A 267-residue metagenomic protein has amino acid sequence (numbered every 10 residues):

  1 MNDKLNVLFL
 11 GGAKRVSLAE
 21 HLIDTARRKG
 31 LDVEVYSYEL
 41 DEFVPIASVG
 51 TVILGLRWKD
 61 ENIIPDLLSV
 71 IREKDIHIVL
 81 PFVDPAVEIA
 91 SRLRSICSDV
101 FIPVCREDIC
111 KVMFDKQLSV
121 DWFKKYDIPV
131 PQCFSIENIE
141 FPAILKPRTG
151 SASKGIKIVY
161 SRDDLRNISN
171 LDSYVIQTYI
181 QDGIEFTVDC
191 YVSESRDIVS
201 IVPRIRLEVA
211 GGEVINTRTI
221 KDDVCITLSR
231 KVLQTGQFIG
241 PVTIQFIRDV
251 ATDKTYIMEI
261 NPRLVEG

Functional and structural regions predicted by a protein language model:
M1-V104: ATP-binding N-terminal substructure of ATP-dependent carboxylate-amine bond-forming enzymes
E42, T149, R248, P262: Short, glycine/acidic-enriched loop or turn micro-motifs at the edges of active sites
A47, I64-D66, C110-Q117, G155 (+1 more regions): Short, charged, surface-exposed secondary-structure boundary motifs
I109-I184, V192-D197, D223: Active-site nucleotide/adenylate-binding loops and adjacent lid/helix of ATP-dependent enzymes
S153, E208-G212, T217, N261-G267: Glycine-rich phosphate/pyrophosphate-binding beta-alpha loops
I158-Q237, I247-Y256: Phosphate-binding site of ATP-dependent enzymes
P241-I244: Flexible, glycine/charged-enriched surface loops at secondary-structure junctions
